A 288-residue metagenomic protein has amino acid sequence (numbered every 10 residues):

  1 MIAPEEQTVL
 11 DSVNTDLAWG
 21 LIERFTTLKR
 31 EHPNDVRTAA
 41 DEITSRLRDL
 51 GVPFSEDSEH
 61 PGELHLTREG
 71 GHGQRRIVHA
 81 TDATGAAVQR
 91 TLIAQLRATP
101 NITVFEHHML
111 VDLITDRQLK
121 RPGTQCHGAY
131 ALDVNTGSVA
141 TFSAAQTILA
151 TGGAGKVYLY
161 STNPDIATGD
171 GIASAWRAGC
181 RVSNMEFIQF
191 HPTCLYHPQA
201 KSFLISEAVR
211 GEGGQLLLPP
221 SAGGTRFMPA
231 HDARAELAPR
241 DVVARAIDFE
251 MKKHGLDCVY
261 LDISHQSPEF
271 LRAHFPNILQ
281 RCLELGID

Functional and structural regions predicted by a protein language model:
M1-D49: Secretory-pathway/membrane protein signature
L28-D41, R76-A94, F105, S161-G169 (+2 more regions): Short beta-strand to alpha-helix junction loop
E42-P53, R177-N184, I188: Conserved FAD-binding subdomain of flavin-dependent enzymes
L50-S138, S143-A145, A150, C194-H197: Conserved redox-cofactor binding core of oxidoreductases
T124, G169, V209-E212: Short, solvent-exposed loop/turn segments at the edges of secondary structure
A144-T147, A167-S174: Extended, hydrophobic alpha-helical segments in both membrane/secreted and soluble proteins
L149-T162: Flavin (primarily FAD) binding-site architecture
S174, C180-I287: An anion/pyrophosphate-binding glycine-rich loop and adjacent beta-alpha core in soluble alpha-beta enzymes
